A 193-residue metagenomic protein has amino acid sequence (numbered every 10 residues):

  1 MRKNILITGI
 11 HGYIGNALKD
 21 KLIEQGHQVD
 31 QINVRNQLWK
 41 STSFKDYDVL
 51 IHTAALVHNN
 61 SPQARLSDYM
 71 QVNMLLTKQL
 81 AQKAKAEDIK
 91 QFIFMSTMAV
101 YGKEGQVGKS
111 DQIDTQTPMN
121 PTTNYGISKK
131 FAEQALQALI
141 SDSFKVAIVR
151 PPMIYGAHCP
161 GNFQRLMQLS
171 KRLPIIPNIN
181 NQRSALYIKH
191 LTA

Functional and structural regions predicted by a protein language model:
I5-E24: N-terminal Rossmann NAD(P)H-binding glycine-rich loop of SDR-like oxidoreductase domains
K40-L75, Q79, K83-A86, V100-K103: NAD(P)H-binding glycine-rich loop region in Rossmannoid oxidoreductase-like domains and their noncatalytic homologs
S61-P62, V146, Q168-L186: A conserved pocket-lining segment of Rossmann-fold NAD(P)-dependent short-chain dehydrogenase/reductase
D68-Q79, M119, T123, I127-S128 (+1 more regions): Glycine-rich NAD(P)-binding loop of the Rossmann-fold in SDR/ketoreductase-type enzymes
Q79-N124, A147: Conserved Rossmann-fold NAD(P)-dependent oxidoreductase catalytic core, especially the SDR/UDP-sugar
N120-A147: Active-site Tyr-X1-5-Lys
F144-R165: Flexible, glycine-rich beta-alpha linker
C159-R165, N178-A193: Substrate-positioning beta->alpha
